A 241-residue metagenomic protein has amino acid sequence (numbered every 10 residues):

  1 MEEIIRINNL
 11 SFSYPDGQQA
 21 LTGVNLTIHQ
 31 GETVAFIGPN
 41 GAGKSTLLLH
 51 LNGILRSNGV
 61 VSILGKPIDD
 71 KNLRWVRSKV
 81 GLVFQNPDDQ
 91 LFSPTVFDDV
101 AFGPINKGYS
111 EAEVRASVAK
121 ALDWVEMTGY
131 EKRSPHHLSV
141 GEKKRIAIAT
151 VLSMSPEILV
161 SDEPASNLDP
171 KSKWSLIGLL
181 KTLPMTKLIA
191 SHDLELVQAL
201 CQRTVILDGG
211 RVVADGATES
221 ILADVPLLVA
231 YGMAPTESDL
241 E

Functional and structural regions predicted by a protein language model:
G59-I68, V76: Conserved ABC transporter NBD signature motif
A112-Y130: Conserved ABC ATPase "signature" region
S134-L138, E142: Conserved ABC ATPase signature
L159-D162: Catalytic Walker B motif of ABC-type/P-loop ATPase nucleotide-binding domains
S191-H192: H-loop/switch region of ABC-family ATPase nucleotide-binding domains
V197-A199: A short, surface-exposed alpha-helical micro-motif characterized by mixed small hydrophobic and charged/polar residues
